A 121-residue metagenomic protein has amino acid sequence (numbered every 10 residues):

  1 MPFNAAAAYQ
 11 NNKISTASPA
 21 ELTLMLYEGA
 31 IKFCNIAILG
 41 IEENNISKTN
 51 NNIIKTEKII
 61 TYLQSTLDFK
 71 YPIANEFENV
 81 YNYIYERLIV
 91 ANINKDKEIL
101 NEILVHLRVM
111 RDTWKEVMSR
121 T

Functional and structural regions predicted by a protein language model:
M1-E43, S47-T61, S65-T66, K70-Y71 (+1 more regions): N-terminal intrinsically disordered, cationic/polar leader segments that include organellar targeting peptides
